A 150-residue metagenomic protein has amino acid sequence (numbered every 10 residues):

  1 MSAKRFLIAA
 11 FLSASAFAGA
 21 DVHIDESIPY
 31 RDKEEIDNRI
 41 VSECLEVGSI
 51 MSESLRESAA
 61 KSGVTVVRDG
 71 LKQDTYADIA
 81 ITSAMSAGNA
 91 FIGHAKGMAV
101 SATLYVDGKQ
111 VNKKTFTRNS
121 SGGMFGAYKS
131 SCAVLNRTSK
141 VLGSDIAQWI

Functional and structural regions predicted by a protein language model:
M1-S2: N-terminal secretory signal peptides that target proteins for export/translocation
R5-A10, A14-S62, T115-F116, W149-I150: A structural "domain/chain start" motif
I36-L45, K109-W149: Short secondary-structure boundary motifs at beta->alpha junctions and helix caps
S62-V111, T117, S121-G126: Surface-exposed short loop/turn segments
